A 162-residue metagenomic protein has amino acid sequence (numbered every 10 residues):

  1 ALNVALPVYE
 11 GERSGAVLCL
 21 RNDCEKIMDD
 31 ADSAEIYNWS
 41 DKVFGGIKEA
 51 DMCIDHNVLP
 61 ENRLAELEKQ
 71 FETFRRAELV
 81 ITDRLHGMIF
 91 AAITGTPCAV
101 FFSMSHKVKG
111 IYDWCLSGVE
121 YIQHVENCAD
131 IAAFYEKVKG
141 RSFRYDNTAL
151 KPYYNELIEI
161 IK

Functional and structural regions predicted by a protein language model:
A1-K162: Active-site anion-handling motifs in enzyme catalytic cores
